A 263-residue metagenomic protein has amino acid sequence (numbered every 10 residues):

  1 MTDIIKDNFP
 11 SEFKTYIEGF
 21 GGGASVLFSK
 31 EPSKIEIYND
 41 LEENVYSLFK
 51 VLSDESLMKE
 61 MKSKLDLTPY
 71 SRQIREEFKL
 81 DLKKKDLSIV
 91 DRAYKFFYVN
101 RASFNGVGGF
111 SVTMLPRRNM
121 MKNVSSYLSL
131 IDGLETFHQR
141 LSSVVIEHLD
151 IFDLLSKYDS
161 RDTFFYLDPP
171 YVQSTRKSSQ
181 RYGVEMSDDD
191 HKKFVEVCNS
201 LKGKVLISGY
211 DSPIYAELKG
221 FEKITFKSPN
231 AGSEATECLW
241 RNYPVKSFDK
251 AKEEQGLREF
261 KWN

Functional and structural regions predicted by a protein language model:
M1-I37, L41, F152-F164, Y171-N263: Class I S-adenosyl-L-methionine
D7, S11, E55-Y166, P170-S179 (+1 more regions): SAM-dependent nucleic-acid methyltransferase catalytic core
K14-K83: SAM cofactor-binding core of SAM-dependent methyltransferases, primarily the Rossmann-like beta-alpha-beta module
